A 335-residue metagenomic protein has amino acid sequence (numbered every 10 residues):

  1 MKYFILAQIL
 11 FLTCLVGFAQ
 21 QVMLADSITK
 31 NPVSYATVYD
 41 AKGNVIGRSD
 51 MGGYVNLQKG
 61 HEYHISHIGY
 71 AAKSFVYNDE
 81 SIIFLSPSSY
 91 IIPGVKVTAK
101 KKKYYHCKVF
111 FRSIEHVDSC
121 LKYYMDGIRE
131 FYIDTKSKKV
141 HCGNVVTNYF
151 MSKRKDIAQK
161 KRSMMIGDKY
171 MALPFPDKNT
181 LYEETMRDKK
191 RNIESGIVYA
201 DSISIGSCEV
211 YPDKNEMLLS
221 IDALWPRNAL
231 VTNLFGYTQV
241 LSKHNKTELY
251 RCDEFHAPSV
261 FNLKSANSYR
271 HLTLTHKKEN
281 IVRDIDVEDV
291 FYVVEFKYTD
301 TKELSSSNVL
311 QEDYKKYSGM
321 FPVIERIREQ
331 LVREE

Functional and structural regions predicted by a protein language model:
M1-M23: Bacterial Sec-dependent N-terminal signal peptides
Q20-T29, G53, V95: A short, amphipathic beta-strand motif
I28-K42: Short, ordered, surface-exposed loop/turn motifs in non-cytosolic proteins
K30-V33, Y54-E62: Short Pro-Gly-centered beta-turn/loop motif in secreted/extracellular proteins
D40-N44, I68-Y70: Change "in extracellular beta-sheet-rich domains … of secreted and cell-surface proteins" to "in beta-sheet-rich domains
N44-G52: Short, acidic Ser/Thr/Gly-rich low-complexity loop/linker segments typical of extracellular and cell-surface proteins
H64-V76: A short, solvent-exposed loop/turn motif at the edges and junctions of modular extracellular/periplasmic domains
I82-E335: Surface-exposed, low-complexity/disordered segments and acidic/polar micro-motifs at processing/linker regions
